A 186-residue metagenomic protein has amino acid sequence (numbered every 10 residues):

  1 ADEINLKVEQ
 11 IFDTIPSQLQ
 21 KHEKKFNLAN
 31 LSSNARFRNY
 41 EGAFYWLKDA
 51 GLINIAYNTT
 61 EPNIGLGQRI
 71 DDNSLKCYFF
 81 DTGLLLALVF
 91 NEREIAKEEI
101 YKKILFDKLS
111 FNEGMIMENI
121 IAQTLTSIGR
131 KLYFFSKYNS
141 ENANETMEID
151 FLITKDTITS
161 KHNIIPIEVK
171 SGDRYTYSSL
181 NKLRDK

Functional and structural regions predicted by a protein language model:
A1-D49: Conserved helicase/translocase motor-coupling segment
G42, K48-L52, A56-K186: A cross-kingdom feature that marks ATP-driven nucleic-acid transaction machinery
